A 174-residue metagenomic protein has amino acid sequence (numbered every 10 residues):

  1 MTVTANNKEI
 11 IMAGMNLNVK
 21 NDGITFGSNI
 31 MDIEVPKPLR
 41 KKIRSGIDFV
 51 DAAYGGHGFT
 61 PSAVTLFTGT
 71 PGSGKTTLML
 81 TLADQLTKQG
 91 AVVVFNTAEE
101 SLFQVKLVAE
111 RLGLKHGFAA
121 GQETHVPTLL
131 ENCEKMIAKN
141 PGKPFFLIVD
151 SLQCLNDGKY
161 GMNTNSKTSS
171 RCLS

Functional and structural regions predicted by a protein language model:
V3, N7-K115, L129-K139: The Walker A/P-loop phosphate-binding site
L82, R171-S174: Catalytic-core regions built around general acid/base machinery
E99-E100, G121-H125: Short beta->alpha linker loops
G117-E123, D157-C172: Flexible beta-alpha connector loops of hexameric P-loop NTPases
V126, L130, L173-S174: Short, hydrophobic/amphipathic alpha-helical packing segments that form internal helix faces or helix-helix interfaces
F146: Hydrophobic "anchor" residues on beta-strands that sit immediately upstream of conserved functional sites
D150-S151: Walker B catalytic acidic pair
C154: Residues immediately C-terminal
